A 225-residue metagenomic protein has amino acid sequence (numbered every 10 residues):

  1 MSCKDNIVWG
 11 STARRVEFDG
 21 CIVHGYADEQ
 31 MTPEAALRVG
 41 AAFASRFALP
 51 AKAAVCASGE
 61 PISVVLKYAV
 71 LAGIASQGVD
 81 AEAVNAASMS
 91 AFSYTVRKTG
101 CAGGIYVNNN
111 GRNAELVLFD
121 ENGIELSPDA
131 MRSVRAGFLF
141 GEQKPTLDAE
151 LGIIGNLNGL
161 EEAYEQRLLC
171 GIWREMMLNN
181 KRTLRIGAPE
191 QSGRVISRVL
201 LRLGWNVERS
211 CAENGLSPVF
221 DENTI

Functional and structural regions predicted by a protein language model:
S2-V70, I74-Q77, E150-L184: An N-terminal, well-structured beta->alpha segment
D5-T12, A114-I225: Gly/Ser/Thr-enriched, mixed-charge loops and adjacent short helices that form phosphate/oxyanion-binding elements
C21, V107, R185-P189: Active-site flanking residues adjacent to catalytic metal/cofactor-binding acidic residues
V23-H24, E60, N110-G111, G123 (+1 more regions): Short, glycine-/Ser/Thr-/acidic-enriched flexible segments
Y26, E82, E121: Short, flexible active-site loop motifs that bind/organize anionic cofactors or intermediates
A36, A41, L71-G73, R97-T99 (+2 more regions): Generic alpha-helical propensity signal that fires on short helical segments and nearby coil/disordered stretches
K52-A114, R198-I225: N-terminal small/polar loop signature for handling phosphorylated ligands or for N-terminal nucleophile
